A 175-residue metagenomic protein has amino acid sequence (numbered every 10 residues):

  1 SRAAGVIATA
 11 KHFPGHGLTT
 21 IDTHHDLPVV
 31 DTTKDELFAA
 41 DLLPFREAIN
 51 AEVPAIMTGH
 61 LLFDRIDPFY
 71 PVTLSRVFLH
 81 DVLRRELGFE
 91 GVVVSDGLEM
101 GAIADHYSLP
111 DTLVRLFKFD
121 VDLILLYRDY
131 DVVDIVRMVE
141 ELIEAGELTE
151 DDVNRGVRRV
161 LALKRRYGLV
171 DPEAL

Functional and structural regions predicted by a protein language model:
S1-D152: Second-shell residues forming the walls of enzyme active-site clefts
E144-P172: Mid-to-C-terminal alpha-helical segments outside catalytic/metal-binding sites
L175: Cofactor-pocket helix-loop regions in the catalytic cores of large enzyme subunits
